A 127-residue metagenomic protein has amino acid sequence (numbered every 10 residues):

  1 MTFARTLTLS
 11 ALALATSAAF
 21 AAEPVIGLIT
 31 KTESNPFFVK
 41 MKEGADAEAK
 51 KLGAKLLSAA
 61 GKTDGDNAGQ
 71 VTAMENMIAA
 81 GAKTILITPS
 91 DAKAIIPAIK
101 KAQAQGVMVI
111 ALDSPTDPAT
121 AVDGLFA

Functional and structural regions predicted by a protein language model:
F3-R5, S10, T16, F20-A127: A residue-level marker of the well-folded mature domains of exported/periplasmic proteins
